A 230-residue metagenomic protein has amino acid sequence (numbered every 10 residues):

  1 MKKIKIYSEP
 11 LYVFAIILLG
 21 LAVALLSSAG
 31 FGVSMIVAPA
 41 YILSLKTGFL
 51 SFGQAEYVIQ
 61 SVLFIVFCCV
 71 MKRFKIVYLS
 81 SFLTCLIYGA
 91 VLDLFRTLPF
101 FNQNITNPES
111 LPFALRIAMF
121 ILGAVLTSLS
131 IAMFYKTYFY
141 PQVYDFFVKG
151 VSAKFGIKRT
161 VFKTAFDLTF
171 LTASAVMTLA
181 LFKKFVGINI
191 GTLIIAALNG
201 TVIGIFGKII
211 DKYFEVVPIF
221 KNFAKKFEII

Functional and structural regions predicted by a protein language model:
M1-I230: Core subunits and conserved enzymes of cellular information-processing and envelope-translocation systems across
